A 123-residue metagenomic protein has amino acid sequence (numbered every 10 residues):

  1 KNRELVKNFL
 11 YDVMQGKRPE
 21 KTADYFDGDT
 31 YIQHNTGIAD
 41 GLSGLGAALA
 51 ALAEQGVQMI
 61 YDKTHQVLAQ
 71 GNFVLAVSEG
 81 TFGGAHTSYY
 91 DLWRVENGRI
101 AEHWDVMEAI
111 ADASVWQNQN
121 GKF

Functional and structural regions predicted by a protein language model:
K1-F123: C-terminal and inter-domain tail/linker signature
